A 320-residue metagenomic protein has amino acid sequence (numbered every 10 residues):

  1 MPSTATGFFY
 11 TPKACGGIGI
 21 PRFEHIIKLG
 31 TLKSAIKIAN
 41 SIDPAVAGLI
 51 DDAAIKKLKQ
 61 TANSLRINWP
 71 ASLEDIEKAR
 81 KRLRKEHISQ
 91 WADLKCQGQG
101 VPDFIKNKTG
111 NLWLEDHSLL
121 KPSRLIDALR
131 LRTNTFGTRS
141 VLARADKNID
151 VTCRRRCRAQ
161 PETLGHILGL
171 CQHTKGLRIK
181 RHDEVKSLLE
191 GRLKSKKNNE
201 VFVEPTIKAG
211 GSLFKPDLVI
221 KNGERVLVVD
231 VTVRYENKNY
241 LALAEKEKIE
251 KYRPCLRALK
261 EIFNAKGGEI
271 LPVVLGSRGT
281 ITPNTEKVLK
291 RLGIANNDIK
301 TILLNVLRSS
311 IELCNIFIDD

Functional and structural regions predicted by a protein language model:
P2-L142, I311-N315: Extended C-terminal regions of large enzymes
G19, A128, R154, H166 (+6 more regions): Mobile genetic element proteins and their domesticated derivatives, centered on retroelements and DNA transposons
S118-L119, V141-D146, T174-K180, K238-A244: Conserved, non-catalytic sequence blocks in retroelement Pol enzymes and Pol-derived host proteins
A143-I149, L188, R192-T232, V274: Active-site metal-binding core of divalent-cation-utilizing nuclease and nuclease-like domains
D146-G191: Short Cys/His-based metal-binding microdomains
L193, I249-N264: Metal-dependent nuclease catalytic cores in nucleic-acid-processing enzymes, especially RNase H-like/related
R225-E247, L275-S277: Short beta-strand-loop-alpha-helix junction that forms the active-site gateway of nucleic-acid-processing nucleases
G268-D320: Domain-level recognition of nuclease-like catalytic cores that cleave nucleotide substrates
